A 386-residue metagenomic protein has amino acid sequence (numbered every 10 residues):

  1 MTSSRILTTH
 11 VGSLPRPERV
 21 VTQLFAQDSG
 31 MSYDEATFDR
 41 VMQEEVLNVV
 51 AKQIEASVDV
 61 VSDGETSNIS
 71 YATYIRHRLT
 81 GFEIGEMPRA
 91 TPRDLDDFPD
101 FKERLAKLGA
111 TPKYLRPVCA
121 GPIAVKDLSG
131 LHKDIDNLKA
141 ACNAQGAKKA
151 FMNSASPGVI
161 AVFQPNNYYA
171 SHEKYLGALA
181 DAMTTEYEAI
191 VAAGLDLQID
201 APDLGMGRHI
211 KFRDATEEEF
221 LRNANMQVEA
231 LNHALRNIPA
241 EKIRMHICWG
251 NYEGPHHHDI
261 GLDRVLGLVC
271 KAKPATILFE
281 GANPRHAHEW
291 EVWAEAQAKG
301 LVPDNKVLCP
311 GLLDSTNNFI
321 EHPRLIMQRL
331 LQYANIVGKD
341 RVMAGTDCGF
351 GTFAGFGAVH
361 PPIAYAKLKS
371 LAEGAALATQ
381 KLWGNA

Functional and structural regions predicted by a protein language model:
M1-A386: Domain-level signal for soluble alpha/beta catalytic cores
